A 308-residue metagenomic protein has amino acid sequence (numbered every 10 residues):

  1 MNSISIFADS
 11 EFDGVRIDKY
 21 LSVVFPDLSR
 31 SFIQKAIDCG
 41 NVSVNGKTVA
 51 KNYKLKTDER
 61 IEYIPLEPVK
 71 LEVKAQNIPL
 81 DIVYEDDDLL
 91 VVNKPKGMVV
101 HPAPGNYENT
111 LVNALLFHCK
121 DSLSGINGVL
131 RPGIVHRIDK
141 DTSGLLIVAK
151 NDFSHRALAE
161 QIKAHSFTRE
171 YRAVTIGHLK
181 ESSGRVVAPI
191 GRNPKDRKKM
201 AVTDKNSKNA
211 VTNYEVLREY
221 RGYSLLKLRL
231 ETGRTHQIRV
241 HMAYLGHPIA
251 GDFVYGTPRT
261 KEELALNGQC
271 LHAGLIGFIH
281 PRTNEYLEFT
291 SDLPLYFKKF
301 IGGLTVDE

Functional and structural regions predicted by a protein language model:
M1-R185, P189-G191, Y296-F300: RNA pseudouridine synthases
S31, V202, V254: A short, aromatic/hydrophobic, helix- or strand-capping loop or linear motif that either lines the entrance/gate
G46, P65, V240, P258-R259: Conserved "cap/hinge" positions at secondary-structure junctions
I78, K198-T203, K261-A265: Short, P/G- and charge-enriched loop/turn segments at secondary-structure junctions
I82, T175, N213-V216, I249: Conserved hydrophobic positions within beta-strands
V92, V240, G251: Active-site flanking residues adjacent to catalytic metal/cofactor-binding acidic residues
G128-E160, F167-T168, R172, V187 (+2 more regions): The conserved catalytic core of RNA pseudouridine synthases
A250-P281, L287: RNA substrate-recognition surfaces in RNA-acting enzymes
